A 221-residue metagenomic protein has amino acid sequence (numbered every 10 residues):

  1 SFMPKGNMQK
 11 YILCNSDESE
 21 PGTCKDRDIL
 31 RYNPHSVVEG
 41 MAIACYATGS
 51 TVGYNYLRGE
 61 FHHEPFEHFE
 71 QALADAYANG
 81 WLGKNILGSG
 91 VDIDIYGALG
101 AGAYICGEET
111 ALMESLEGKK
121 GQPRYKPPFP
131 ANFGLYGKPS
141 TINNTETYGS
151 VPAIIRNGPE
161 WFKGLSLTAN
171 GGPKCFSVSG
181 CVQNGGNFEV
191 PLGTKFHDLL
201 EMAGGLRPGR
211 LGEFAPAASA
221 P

Functional and structural regions predicted by a protein language model:
S1-K10: N-terminal glycine-rich phosphate/pyrophosphate-binding loops that anchor nucleotide-derived ligands and cofactors
M8, F66-L192, A203-R207: Hydrophobic alpha-helical positions that pack around
L13-Y32, E67, P221: A structural-propensity feature for long, helix-poor, extended segments
N15-P21, Y46-S50, C181: Short connector loops/turns at beta-strand edges and beta->alpha or beta->beta junctions
S16-S19, L57-H63, A101-G102, S219-P221: Acidic, glycine-rich active-site loops and adjacent beta-strand->loop/helix elements that engage anionic groups
R31, S50, H62-H63: Metallocofactor- and cofactor-centric catalytic cores in central/energy metabolism, strongly enriched
N33-A47: Histidine-anchored nucleotide/phosphate-binding helix
G53, G205-P221: Short loop-to-beta-strand transition segments
